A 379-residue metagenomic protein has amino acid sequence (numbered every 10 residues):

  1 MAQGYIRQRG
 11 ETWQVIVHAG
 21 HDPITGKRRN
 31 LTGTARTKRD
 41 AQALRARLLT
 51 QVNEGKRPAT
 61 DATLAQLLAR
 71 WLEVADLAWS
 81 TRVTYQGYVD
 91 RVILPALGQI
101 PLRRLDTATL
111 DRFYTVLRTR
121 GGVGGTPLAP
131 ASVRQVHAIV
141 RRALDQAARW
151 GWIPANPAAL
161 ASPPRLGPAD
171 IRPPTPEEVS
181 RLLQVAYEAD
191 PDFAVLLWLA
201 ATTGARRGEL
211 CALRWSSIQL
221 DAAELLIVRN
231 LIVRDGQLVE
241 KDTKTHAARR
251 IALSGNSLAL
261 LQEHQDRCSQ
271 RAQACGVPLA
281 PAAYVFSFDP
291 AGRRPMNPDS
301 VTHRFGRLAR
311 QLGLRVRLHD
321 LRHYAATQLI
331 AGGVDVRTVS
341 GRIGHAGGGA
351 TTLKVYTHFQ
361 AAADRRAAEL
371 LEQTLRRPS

Functional and structural regions predicted by a protein language model:
M1, Q184-A189, A222, V233-S257 (+7 more regions): C-terminal secondary-structure termini that scaffold catalytic or DNA-interacting sites
M1-T34, A222-E224, D235-G236: Short, Arg/Lys-rich segments that mark the N-terminal edge of DNA/RNA- and chromatin-recognition modules
A35-V52: A short, charged, amphipathic alpha-helix used as a generic interaction element across diverse proteins
L44, P58-A148, L160-P163, A280-S287 (+1 more regions): Short, Lys/Arg-enriched alpha-helical recognition elements, typified by the DNA-recognition helix
G122-T126, R181-A194, T203, I251 (+4 more regions): Short, basic (Lys/Arg/His-rich) helix/loop patches that form interaction surfaces in the mid-to-C-terminal regions
T126-A138, R149, I153-L213, D221 (+6 more regions): Basic, Lys/Arg- and aromatic-enriched nucleic-acid-binding interface segment
A158-L160, A222-I227, R317, Q328 (+2 more regions): Short functional hotspots where side chains directly engage DNA or cofactors
